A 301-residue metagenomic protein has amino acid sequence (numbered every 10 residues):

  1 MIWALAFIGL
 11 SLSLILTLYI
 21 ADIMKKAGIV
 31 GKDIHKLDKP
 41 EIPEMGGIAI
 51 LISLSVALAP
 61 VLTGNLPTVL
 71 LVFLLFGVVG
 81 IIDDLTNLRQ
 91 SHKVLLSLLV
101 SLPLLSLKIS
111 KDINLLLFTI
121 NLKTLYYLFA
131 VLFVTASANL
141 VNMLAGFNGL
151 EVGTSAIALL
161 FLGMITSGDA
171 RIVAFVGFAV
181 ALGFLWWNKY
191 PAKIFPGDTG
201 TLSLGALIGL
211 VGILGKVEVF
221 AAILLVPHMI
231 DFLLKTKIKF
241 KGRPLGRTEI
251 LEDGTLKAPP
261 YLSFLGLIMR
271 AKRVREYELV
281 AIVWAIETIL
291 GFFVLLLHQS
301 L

Functional and structural regions predicted by a protein language model:
M1-K235, E287-L290, V294, Q299-S300: "…together with the soluble PPM/PP2C metallo-phosphatase catalytic core" -> "…together with the soluble PPM/PP2C
I52, Y261-L301: C-terminal membrane-adjacent module
I230-L279: Membrane-proximal soluble regions of multi-pass membrane proteins
